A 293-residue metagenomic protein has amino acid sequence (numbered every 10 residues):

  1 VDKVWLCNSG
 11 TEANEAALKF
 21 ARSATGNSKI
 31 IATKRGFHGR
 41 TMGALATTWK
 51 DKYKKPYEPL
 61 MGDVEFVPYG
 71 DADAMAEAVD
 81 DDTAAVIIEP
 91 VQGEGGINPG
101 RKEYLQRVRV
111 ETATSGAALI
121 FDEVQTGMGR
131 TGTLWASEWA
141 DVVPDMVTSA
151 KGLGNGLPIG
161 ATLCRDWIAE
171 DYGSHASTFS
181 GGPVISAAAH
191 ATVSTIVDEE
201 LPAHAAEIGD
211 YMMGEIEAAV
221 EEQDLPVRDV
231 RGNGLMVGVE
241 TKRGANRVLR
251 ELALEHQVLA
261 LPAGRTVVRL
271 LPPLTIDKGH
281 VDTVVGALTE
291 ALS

Functional and structural regions predicted by a protein language model:
V1-S293: Conserved N-terminal phosphate-binding loop of PLP-dependent enzymes in the Aspartate aminotransferase
